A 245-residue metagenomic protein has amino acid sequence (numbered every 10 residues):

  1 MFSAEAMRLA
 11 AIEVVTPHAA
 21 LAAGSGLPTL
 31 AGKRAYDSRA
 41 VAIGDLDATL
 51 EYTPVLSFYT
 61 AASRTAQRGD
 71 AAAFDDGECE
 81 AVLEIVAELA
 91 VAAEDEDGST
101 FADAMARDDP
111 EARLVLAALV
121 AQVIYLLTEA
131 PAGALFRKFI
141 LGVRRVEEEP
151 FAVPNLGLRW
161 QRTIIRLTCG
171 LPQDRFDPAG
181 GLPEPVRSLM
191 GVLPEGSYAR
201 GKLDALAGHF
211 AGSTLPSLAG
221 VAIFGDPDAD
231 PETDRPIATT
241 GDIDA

Functional and structural regions predicted by a protein language model:
M1-A73, A130-F139, A199-A245: Small/polar-rich, solvent-exposed N-terminal microdomains that initiate assembly or binding
T49-Y59, C79-E80, R144-E149, G157-Q161 (+1 more regions): Long, low-complexity hydrophobic alpha-helices enriched in A/L/V/I and glycine
R68-F74, R107-D108, P150-P154: Short secondary-structure capping micro-motifs at structural edges
D76-G98, M105, G157-D174: Oligomerization/assembly interface segments of phage tail-like spikes and tubes
S99-V115: Short histidine-centered catalytic/ligand-binding loop motif
A112-V143: Acidic, metal/cofactor-coordinating or nucleic-acid-engaging core segments within structured domains
E147-L215: A contiguous, mid-protein "functional segment" used to position or interact with cofactors/ions or partner subunits
